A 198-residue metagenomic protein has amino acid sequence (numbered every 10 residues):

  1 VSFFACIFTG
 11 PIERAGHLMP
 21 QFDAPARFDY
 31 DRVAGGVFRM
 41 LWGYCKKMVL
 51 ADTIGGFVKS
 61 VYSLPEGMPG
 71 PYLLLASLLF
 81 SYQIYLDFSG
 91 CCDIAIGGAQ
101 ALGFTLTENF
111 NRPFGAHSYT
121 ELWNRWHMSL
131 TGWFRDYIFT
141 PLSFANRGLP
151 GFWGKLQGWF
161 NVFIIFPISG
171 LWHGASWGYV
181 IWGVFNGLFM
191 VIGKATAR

Functional and structural regions predicted by a protein language model:
V1-R198: Membrane-embedded transmembrane alpha-helical bundles that form the catalytic cores of multi-pass lipid-modifying
